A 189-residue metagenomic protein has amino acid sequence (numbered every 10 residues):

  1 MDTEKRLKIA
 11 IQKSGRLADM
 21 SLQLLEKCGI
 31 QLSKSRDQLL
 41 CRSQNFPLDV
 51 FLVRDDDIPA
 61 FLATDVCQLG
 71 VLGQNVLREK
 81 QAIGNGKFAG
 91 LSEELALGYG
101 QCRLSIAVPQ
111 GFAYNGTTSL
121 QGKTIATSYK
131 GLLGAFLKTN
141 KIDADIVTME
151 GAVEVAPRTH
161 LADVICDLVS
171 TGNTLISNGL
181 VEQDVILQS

Functional and structural regions predicted by a protein language model:
M1-S189: Domain-level signature for soluble enzymes in the chorismate/prephenate branch of the shikimate pathway
